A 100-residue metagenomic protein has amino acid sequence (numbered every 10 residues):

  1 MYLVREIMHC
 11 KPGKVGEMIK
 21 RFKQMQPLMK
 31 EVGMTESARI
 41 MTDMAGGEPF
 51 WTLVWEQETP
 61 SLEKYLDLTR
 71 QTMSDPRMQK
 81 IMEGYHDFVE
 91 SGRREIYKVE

Functional and structural regions predicted by a protein language model:
M1-Y2, E100: Absolute protein N-terminus
Y2-H9, R39-T72: Short, well-ordered beta-strand segments in beta-rich or mixed alpha/beta enzyme and ligand-binding folds
C10-M18: Short, surface-exposed ligand-recognition loops at beta-strand->loop->(often short) alpha-helix junctions that present
R21-R39, E58-E95: An amphipathic, aromatic/His-enriched active-site/gating alpha helix that lines ligand/cofactor pockets
M44, Y97-E100: Short, solvent-exposed coil/turn elements at secondary-structure transition points
